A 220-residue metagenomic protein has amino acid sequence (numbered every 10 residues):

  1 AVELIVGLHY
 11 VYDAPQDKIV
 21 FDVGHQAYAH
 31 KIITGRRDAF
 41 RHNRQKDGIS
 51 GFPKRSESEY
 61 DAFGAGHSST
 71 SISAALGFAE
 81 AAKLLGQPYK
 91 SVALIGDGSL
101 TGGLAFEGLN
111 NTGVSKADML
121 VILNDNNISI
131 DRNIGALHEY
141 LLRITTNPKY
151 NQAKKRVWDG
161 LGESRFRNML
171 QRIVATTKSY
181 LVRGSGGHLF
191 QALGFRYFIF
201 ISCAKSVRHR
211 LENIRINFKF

Functional and structural regions predicted by a protein language model:
A1-S115: Cofactor-binding active-site loop characterized by glycine-rich and histidine/acidic residues
D22-V23, L94-I95, L120-N124, F220: Short beta-strand segments
H25-Q26, R36-F40, K46-I49, K116 (+5 more regions): Alpha-helix initiation and N-capping motif
S91, M119-L120, Y197: Hydrophobic anchor at the start of a short beta-strand that flanks the dinucleotide cofactor-binding loop
G102-N124, Y140-T145: A short alpha/beta connector and helix-capping loop motif
N127-R215, F220: Long, well-ordered, tryptophan-enriched scaffold segments
